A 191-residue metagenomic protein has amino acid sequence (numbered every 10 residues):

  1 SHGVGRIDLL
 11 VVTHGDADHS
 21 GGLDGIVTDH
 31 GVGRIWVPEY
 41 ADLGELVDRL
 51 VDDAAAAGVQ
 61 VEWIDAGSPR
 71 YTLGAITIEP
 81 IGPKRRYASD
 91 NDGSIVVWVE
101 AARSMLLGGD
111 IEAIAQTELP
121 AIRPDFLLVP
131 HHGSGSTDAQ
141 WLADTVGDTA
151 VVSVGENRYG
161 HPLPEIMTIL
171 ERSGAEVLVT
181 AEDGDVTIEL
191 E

Functional and structural regions predicted by a protein language model:
S1-E191: Non-globular, low-confidence helical/coil segments that flank catalytic cores
